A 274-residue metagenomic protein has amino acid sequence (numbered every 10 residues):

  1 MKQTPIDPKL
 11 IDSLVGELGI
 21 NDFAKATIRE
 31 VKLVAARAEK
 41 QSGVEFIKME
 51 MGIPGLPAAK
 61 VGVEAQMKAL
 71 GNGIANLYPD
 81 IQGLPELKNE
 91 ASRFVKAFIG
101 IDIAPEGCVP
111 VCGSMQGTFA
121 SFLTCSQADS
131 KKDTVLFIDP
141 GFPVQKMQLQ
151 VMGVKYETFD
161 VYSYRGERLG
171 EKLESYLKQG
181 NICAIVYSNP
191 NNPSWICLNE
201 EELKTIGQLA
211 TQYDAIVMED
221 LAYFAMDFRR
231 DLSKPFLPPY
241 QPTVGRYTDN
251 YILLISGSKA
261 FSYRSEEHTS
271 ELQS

Functional and structural regions predicted by a protein language model:
T4-P8, E17-Q116, A120: N-terminal small-domain helix-loop-helix segment of the aminotransferase-like
I6-S13, V186: Short, basic/glycine-rich phosphate-binding loops at helix/coil junctions that contact nucleotide phosphates
G19-D22, S194, G257-K259: Glycine-rich "substrate-gating" loop/helix at the edge of Rossmann-like oxidoreductase active sites
P54, N189-P193, K259: Short glycine-rich anion-binding loops that position phosphate/pyrophosphate groups of nucleotides and phosphorylated
K60-V61, C197-E201, S265: Generic recognition of short, well-ordered alpha-helical segments
G71-Y213, M218, F224-T248, I252: Conserved core of the PLP fold type I
Y223-F224, A260: Residues immediately C-terminal
Y240-E271: Active-site PLP attachment segment
